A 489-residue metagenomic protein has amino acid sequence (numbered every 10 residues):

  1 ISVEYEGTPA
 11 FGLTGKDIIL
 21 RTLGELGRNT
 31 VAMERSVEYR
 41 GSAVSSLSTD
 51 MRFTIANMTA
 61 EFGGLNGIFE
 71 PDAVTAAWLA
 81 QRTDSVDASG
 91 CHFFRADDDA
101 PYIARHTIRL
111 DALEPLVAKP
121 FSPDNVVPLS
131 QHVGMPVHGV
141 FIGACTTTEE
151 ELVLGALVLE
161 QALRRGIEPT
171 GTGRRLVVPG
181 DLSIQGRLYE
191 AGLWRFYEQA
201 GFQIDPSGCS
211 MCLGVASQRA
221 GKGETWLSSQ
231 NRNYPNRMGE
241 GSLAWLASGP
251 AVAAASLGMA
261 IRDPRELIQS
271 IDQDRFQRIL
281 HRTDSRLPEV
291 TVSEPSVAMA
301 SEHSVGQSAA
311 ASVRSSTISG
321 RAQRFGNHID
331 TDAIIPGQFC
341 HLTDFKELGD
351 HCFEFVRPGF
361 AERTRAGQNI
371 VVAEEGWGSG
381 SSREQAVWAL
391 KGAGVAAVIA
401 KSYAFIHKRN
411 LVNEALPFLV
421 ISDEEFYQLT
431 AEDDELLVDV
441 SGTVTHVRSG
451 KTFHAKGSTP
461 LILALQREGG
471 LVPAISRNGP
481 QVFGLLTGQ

Functional and structural regions predicted by a protein language model:
I1-Q489: Fe-S-dependent hydro-lyases/dehydratases of central metabolism
